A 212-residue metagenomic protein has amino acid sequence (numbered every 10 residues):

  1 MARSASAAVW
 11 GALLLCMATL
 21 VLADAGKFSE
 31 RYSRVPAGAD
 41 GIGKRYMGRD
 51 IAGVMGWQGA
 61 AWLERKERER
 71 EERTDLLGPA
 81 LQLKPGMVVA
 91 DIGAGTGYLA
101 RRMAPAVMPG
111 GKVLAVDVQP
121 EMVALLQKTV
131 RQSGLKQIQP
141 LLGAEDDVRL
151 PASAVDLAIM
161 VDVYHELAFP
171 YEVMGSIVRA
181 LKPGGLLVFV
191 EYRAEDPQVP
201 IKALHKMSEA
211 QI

Functional and structural regions predicted by a protein language model:
G26-A90: Class I SAM-dependent transferase core
V88, K112, G184-L186: Short glycine-centered segments of the SAM/dcSAM-binding site in methyltransferase folds
A90-V148: Class I SAM-dependent methyltransferase SAM/SAH-binding core
A104-P105, Y171-L186: A short glycine-rich, Lys/Arg-flanked "PGG" loop and its adjoining helix->strand segment in the class I
V148-A158: A short acidic, Gly/Pro-enriched loop at the edge of an enzyme's catalytic core that lines a small-molecule cofactor
D156-Y171: A short SAM/SAH-binding and catalytic strip from SAM-dependent methyltransferases
L186-Q211: Conserved class I S-adenosyl-L-methionine
